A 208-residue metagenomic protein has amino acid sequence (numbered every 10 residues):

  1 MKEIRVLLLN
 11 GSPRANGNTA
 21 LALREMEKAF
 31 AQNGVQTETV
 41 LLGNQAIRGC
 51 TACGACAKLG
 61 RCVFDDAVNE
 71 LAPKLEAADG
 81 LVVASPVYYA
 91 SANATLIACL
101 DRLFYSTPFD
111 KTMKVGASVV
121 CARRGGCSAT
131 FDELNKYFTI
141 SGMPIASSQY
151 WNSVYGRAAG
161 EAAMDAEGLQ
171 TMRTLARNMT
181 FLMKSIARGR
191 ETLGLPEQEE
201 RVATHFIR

Functional and structural regions predicted by a protein language model:
E3-N33: N-terminal beta1-alpha1 ligand-phosphate binding loop
I4, L59-Y150: Helix-loop-strand module that forms the ligand-binding subsite of alpha/beta enzymes
K28-V35, G80, F104-P108, T139-M143 (+1 more regions): Generic secondary-structure signature for well-ordered alpha-helical cores
V35-Q45: A short beta-strand-loop structural module common to alpha/beta enzyme folds
Q45-L75, V202-R208: Cysteine-cluster motifs in flexible loop/terminal segments that predominantly coordinate metals
P144-R208: Glycine-rich phosphate/pyrophosphate-binding loop and the adjoining helix
